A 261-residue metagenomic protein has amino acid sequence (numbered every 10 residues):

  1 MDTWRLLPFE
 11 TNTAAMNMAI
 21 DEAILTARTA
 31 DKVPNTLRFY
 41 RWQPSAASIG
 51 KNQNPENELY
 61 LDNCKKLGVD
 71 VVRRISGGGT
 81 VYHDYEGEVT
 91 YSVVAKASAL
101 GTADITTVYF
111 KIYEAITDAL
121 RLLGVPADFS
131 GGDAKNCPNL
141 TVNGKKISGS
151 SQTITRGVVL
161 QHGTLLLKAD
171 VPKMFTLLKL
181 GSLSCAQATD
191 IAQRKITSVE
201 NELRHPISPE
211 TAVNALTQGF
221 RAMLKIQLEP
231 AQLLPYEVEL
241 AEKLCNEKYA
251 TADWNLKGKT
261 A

Functional and structural regions predicted by a protein language model:
M1-D62, K66, D190-A261: Active-site loop/lid in soluble adenylation, ligation, and acyl-transfer enzymes
P8, R41, K51, R73-I75 (+2 more regions): Pocket-edge structural micro-motifs
W42-P44, S76, E86, F129-C137: Short Gly/Ser/Thr- and Asp/Glu-enriched loop/turn motifs at secondary-structure junctions
A46, R73-I75, V159: Short glycine- and Lys/Arg-enriched binding-loop motifs that mark or flank ligand-binding interfaces
N52, G79-V81, S151: Gly/Ser/Thr-rich beta-alpha loop segments that engage phosphate groups in nucleotides
E58-L100: A glycine-rich, hydrophobic loop/mini-helix early in the fold
V71, V81, I147, V199 (+1 more regions): Short clusters of hydrophobic/aromatic residues that line enzyme substrate/ligand-binding pockets
V94-G219, A252-T260: Catalytic beta-strand/loop module used to bind and position nucleotide/cofactor moieties in cofactor-attachment
